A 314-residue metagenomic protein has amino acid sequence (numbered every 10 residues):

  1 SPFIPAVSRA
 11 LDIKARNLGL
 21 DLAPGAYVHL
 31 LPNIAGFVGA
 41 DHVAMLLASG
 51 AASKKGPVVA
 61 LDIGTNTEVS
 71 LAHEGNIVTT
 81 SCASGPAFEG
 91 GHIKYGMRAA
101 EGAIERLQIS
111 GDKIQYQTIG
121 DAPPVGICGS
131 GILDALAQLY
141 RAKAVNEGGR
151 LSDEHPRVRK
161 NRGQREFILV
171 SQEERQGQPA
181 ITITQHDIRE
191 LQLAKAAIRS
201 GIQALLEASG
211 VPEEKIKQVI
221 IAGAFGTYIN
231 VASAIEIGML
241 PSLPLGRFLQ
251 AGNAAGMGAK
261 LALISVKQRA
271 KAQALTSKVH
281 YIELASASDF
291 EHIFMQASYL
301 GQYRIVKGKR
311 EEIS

Functional and structural regions predicted by a protein language model:
S1-D62, E68-S314: Helical "lid/coupling" subdomains associated with nucleotide-phosphate turnover
